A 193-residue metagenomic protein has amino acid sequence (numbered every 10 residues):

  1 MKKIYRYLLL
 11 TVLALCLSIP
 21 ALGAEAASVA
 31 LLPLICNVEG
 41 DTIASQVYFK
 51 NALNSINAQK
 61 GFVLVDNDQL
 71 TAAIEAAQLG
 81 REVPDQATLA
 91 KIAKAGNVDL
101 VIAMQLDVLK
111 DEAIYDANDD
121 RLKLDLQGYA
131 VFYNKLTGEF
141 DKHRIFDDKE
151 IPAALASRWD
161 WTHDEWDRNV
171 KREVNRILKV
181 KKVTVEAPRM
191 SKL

Functional and structural regions predicted by a protein language model:
M1-L9: Bacterial N-terminal signal peptides that target proteins for export
L9-P20: Bacterial N-terminal signal peptides
G23-A30, K94-A95, D120-K123, Q127-L193: C-terminal/domain-edge helix-coil "capping" segments
A26-L31, E39-A103, T137-H143: N-terminal segment of the mature soluble domain
L34, Q105-D111: Generic short beta-strand segments
L100-L106, L124-L126: A short hydrophobic beta-strand element
D111-A113, A154: Sequence/structural signature of outer-membrane beta-barrel proteins
I114-N118: Flexible, membrane-facing loop/turn or short amphipathic-helix motifs that contact lipid bilayers or gate lipid-binding
